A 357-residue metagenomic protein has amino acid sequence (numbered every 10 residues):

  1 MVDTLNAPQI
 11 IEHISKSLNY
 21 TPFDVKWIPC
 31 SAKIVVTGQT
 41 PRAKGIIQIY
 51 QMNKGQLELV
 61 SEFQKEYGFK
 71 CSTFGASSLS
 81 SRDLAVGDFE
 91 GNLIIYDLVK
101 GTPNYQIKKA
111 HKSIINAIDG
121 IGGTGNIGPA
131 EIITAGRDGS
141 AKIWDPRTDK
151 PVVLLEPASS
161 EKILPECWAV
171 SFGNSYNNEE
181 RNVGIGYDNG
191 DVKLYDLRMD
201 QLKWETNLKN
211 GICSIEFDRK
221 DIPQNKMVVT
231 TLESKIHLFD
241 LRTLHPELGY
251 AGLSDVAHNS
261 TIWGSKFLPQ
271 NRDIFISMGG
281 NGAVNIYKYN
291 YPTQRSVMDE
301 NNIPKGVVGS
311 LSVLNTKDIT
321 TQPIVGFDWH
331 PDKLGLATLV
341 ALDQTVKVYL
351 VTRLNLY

Functional and structural regions predicted by a protein language model:
V2-L5, R242, N301-G309: Short, conserved catalytic or adaptor-binding loops enriched in Gly and charged residues
V2-Y195, K203-I222, K226-L238, A251-Q270 (+3 more regions): WD40 beta-propeller repeat fold
